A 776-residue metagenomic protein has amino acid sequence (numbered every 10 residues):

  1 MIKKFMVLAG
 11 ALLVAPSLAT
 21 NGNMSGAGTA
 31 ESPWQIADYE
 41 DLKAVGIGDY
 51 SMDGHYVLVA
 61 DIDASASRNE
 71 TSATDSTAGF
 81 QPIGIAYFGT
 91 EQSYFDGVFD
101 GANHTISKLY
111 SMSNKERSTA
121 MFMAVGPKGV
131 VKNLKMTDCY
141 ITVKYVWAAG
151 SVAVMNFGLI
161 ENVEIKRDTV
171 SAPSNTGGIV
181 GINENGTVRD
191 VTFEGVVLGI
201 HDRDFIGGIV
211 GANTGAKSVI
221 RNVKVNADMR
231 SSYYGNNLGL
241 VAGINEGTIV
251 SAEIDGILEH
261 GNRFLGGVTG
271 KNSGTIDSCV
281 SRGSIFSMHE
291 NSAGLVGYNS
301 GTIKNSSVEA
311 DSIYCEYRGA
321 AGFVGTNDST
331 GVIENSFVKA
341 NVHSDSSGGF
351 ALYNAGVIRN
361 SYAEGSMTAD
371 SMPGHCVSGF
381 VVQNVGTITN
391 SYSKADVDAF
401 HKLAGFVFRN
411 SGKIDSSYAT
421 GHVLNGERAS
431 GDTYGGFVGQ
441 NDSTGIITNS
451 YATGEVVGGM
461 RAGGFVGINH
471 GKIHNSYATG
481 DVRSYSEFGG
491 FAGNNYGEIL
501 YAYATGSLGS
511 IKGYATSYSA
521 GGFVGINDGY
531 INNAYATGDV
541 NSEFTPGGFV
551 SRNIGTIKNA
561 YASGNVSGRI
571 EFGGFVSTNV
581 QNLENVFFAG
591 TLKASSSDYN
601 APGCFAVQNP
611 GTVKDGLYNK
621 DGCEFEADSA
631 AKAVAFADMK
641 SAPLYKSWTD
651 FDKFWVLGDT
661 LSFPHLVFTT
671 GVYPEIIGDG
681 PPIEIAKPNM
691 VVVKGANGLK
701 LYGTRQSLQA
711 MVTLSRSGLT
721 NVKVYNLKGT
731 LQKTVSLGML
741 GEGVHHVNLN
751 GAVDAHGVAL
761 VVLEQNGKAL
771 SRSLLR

Functional and structural regions predicted by a protein language model:
M1-N21: Sec-dependent, cleavable N-terminal signal peptides
A19-P682: Surface-exposed repetitive/solenoidal architectures
I677-Q709, S715, T730, A769: Residue-level detector of functionally pivotal "anchor" positions at catalytic/ligand-binding pockets or at interdomain
I683-A686, V692-K694, N748-R776: C-terminal tail/sorting-segment detector
Y702-R705, A710-M711, R716, K733-N766: Short, surface-exposed loop/turn motifs with a glycine/proline- and acidic-biased composition
N721-Y725: Beta-strand signatures of extracellular beta-sandwich domains
